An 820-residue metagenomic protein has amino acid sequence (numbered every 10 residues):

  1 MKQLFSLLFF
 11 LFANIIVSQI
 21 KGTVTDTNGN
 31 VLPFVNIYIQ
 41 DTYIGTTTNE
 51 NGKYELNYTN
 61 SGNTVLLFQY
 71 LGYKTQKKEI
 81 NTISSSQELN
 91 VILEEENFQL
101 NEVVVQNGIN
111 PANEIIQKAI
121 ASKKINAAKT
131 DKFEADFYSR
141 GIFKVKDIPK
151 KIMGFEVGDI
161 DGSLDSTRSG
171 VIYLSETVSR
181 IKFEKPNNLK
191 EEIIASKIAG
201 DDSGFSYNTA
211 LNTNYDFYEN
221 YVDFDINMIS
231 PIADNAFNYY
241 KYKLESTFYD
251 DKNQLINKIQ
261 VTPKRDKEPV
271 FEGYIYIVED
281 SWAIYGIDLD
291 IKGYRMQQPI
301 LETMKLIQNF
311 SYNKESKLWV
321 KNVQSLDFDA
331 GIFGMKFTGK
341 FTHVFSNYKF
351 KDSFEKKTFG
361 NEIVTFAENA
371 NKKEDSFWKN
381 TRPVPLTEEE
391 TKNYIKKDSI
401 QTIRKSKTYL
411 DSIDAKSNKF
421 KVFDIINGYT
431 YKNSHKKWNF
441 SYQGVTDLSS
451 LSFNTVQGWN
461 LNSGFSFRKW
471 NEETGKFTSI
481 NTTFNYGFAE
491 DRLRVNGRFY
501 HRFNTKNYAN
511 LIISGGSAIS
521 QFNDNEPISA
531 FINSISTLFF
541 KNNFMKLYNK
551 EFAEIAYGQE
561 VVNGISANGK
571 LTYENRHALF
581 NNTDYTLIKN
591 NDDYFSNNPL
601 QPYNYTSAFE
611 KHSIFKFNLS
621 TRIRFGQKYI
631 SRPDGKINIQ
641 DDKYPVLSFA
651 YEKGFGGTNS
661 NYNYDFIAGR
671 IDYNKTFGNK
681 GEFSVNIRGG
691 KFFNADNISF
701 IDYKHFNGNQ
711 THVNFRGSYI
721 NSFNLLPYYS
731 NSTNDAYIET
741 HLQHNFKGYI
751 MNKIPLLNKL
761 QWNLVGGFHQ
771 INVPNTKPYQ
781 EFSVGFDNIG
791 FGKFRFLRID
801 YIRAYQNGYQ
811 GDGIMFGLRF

Functional and structural regions predicted by a protein language model:
Q19-L32: Structural motif
I39-D41, L67-K77: A short, solvent-exposed loop/turn motif at the edges and junctions of modular extracellular/periplasmic domains
Y43-K53: Short, acidic Ser/Thr/Gly-rich low-complexity loop/linker segments typical of extracellular and cell-surface proteins
N97-F98, E102-I256, T262-V270, F333-M335 (+7 more regions): Structured extracytoplasmic
V105, L289-G293, F440-F453, K469 (+8 more regions): Transmembrane beta-strand segments that form the barrel wall of outer-membrane beta-barrel proteins
A127-K129, K421-Y442, T455, W470-T478 (+7 more regions): Short loop/turn motifs that connect adjacent beta-strands in outer-membrane beta-barrel proteins
M304, Q457-L461, D491-V495, N549-A553 (+6 more regions): Residues that define the transmembrane beta-barrel architecture of outer-membrane proteins
N510-F531, S536-K546, S607, I639 (+1 more regions): C-terminal outer-membrane beta-barrel translocator/porin domains of Gram-negative envelope proteins and their
